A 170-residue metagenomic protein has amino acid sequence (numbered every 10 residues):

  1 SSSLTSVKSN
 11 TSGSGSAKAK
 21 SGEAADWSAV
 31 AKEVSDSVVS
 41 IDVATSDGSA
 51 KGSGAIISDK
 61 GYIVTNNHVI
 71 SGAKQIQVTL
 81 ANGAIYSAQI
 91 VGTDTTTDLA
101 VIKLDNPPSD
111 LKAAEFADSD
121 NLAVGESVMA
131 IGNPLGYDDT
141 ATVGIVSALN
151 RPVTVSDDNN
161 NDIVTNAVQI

Functional and structural regions predicted by a protein language model:
S1-I170: Serine-dependent protease modules
